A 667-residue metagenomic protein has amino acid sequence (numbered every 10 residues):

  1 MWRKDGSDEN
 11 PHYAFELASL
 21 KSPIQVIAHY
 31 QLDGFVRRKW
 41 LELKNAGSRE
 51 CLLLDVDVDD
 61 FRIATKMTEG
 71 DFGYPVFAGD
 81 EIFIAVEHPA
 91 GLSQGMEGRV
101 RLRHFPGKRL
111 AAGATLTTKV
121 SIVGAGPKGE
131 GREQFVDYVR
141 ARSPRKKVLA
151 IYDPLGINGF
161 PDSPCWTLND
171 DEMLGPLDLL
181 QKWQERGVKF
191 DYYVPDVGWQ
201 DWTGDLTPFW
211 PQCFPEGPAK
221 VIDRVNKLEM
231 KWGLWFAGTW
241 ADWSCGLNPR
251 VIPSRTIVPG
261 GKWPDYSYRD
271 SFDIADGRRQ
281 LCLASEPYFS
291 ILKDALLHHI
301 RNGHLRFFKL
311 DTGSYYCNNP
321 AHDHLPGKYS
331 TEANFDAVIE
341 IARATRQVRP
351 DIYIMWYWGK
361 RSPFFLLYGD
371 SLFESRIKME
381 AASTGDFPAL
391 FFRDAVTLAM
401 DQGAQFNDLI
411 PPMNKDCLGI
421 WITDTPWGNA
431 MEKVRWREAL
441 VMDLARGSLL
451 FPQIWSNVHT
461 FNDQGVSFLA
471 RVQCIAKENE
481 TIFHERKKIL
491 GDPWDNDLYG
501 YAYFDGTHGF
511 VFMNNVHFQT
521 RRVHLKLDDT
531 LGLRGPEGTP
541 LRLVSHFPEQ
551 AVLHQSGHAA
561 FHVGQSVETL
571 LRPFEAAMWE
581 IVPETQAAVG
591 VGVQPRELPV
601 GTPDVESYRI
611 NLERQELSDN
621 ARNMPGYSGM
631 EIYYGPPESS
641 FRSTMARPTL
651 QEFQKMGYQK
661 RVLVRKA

Functional and structural regions predicted by a protein language model:
M1-G34: Extended, loop-rich substrate-binding clefts of extracytoplasmic carbohydrate-active enzymes
E16-L20, Q31-D33, K44-E50, D55-D59 (+5 more regions): Beta-strand-rich recognition/accessory modules
R37, K44, E50, D492-G535 (+1 more regions): Carbohydrate-binding surface patches
A90-V100, E537-S566: Solvent-exposed beta-strand/loop surfaces of large extracellular or lumenal domains
G124-D153, I581-P625: Terminal connector regions
D153-L297, R301-F307, G313-L325: Aromatic-lined carbohydrate-binding/catalytic grooves of carbohydrate-active enzymes
G246-S290, D294, F335-H459: Glycan-recognition surfaces
G557-Y608, Q659, L663: C-terminal beta-strand-rich structural cap/linker in extracellular carbohydrate-active enzymes
